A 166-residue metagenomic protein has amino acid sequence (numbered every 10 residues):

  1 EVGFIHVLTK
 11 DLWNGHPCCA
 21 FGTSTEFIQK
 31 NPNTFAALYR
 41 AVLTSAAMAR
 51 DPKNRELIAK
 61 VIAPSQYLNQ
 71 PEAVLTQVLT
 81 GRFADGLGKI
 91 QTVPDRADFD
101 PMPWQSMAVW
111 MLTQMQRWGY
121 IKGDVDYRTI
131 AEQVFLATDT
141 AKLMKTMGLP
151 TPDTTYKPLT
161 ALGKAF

Functional and structural regions predicted by a protein language model:
E1-K10, H16, G22-T23: Ligand-binding "clamshell"
G3-F4, D11, Y67, Y120 (+1 more regions): Short aromatic/hydrophobic-glycine micro-motifs
G15-H16, L57: Short gly/pro-enriched beta-turn/loop segments at secondary-structure junctions
H16-P17, L38: Structured catalytic/translocation cores of nucleotide/phosphate-coupled proteins
S24-Q29: A generic structural motif
K30-F135: Secondary-structure end/capping motifs
A131-A137, A141, K145-G148: Aspartic protease catalytic domain
L143-F166: C-terminal non-catalytic accessory extensions
